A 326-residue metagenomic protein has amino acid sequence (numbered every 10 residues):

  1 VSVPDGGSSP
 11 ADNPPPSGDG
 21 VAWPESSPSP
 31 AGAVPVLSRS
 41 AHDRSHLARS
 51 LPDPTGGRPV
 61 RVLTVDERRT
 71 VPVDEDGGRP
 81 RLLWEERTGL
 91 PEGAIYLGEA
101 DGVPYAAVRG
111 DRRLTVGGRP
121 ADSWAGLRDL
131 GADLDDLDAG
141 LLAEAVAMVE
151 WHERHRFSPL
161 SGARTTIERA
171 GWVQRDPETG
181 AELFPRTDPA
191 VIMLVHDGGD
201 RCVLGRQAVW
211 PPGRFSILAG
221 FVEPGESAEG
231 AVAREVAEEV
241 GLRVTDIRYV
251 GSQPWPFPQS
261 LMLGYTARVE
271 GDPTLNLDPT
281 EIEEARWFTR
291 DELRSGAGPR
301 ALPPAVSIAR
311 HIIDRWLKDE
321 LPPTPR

Functional and structural regions predicted by a protein language model:
S2-H155, T166-I167, W210-F215, D278-R326: Nudix hydrolase/Nudix homology domain
G78-R81, R175-E178, I247: Short Pro/Gly-enriched beta-strand edge/turn motifs at strand-loop
A143-L194: Cys/His-rich short segments
Q174-S216, F221, R243-V244, V269: N-terminal strand-loop-strand
E182-P185, W255-P256, L277, P303: Short Gly/Pro-enriched turn/cap motifs at secondary-structure boundaries
V191, L263, E283: Change "...and in nucleic-acid phosphodiester-cleaving endonucleases..." to "...and in nucleic-acid processing enzymes
S216-V250, Y265: The catalytic Nudix box helix
Q253-N276: Active-site-adjacent beta-strand/loop module that shapes the phosphate/pyrophosphate-binding cleft
